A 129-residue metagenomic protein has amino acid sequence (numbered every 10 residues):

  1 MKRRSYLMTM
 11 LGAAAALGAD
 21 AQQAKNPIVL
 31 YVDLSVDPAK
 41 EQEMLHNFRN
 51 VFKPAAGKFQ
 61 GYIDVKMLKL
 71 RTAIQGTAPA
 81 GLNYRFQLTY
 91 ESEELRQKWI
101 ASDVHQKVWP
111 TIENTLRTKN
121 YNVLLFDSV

Functional and structural regions predicted by a protein language model:
S5-Q22: N-terminal export signals
L7-L11, V51-D64, T89-L125: An amphipathic, aromatic/His-enriched active-site/gating alpha helix that lines ligand/cofactor pockets
A21, K53-R85, L124-S128: Short, glycine- and small/hydrophobic-rich beta-strand elements in well-ordered beta-sheets
P27-S35, M67-S102: Short, well-ordered beta-strand segments in beta-rich or mixed alpha/beta enzyme and ligand-binding folds
I28-A55: N-terminal targeting signals for Sec/Tat export/insertion, comprising classic cleavable signal peptides
